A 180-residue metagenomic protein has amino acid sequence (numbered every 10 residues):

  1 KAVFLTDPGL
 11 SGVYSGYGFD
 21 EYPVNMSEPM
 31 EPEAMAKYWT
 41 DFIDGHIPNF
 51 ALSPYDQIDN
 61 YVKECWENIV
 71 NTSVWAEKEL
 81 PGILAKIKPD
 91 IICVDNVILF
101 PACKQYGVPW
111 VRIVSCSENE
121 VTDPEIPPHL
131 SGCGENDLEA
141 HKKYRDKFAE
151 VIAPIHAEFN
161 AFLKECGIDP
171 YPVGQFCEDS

Functional and structural regions predicted by a protein language model:
A2-P8: Short internal beta-strands
P8-S180: Nucleotide-sugar-dependent glycosyltransferase catalytic domains
